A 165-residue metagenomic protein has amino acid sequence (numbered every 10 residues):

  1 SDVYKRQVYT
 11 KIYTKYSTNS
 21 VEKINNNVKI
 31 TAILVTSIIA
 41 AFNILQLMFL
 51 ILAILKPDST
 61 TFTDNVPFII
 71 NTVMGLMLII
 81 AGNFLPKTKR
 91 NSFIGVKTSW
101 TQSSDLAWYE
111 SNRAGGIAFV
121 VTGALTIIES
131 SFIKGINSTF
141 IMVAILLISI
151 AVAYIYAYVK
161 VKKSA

Functional and structural regions predicted by a protein language model:
V3-Y4: Short, small-residue-biased leader/transition segments that mark boundaries at the very start of proteins
V8-S59: Ordered, amphipathic secondary-structure segments that act as subunit-interaction surfaces in large macromolecular
I12-T18, R90, A157-A165: Membrane-interface capping segments at transmembrane-helix boundaries
Y16-N25, K89-L106: Cytosolic, membrane-interface loops and tails of multi-pass inner-membrane proteins
T36-I39, N43, F68-N71, G75 (+4 more regions): Residues within membrane-spanning alpha-helices of integral membrane proteins, especially the hydrophobic core/packing
A53-I69, S130-S138: Helix-coil boundary and interhelical linker segments in multi-pass alpha-helical membrane proteins
G75-K89, S149-Y158: Transmembrane alpha-helical segments that form the membrane-embedded catalytic/substrate-channel core of multi-pass
T98-K163: Terminal transmembrane helical module of multi-pass membrane proteins
